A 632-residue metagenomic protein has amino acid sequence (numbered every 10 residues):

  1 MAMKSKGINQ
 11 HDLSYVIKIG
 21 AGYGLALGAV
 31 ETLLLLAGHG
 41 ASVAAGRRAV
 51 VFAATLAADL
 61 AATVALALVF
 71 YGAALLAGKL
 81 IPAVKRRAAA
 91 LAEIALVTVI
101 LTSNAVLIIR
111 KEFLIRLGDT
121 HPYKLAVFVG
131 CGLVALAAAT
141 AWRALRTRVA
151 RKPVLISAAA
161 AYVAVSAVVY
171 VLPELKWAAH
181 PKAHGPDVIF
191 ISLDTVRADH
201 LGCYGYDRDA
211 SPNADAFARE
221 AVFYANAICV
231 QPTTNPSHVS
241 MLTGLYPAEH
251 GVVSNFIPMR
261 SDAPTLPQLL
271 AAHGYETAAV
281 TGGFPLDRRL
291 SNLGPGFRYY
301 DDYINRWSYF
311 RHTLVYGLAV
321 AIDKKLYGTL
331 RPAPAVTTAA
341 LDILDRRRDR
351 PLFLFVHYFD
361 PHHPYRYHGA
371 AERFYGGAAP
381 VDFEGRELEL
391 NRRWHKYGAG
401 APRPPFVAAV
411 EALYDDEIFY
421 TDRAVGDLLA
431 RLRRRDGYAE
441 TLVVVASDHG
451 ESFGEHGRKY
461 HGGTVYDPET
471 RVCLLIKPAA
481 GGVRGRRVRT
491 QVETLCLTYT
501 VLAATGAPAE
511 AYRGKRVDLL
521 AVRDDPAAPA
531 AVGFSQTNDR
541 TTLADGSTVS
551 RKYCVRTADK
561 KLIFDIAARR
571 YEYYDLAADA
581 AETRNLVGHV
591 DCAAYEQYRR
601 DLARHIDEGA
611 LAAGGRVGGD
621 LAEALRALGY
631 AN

Functional and structural regions predicted by a protein language model:
A2-N632: Catalytic domains that recognize anionic headgroups
